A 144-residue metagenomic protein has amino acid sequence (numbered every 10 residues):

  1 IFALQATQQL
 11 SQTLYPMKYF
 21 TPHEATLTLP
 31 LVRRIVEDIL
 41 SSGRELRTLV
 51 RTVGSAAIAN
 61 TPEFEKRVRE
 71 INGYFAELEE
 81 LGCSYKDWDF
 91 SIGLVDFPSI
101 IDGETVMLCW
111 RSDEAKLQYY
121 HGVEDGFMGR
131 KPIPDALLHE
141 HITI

Functional and structural regions predicted by a protein language model:
I1-P16: N-terminal amphipathic/basic-hydrophobic helices that include classical n-h-c signal peptides and signal-anchor
L14-A56: Long, hydrophobic N-terminal alpha-helical segment
I35, S42, L49, N60-Y74 (+1 more regions): Amphipathic coiled-coil alpha-helices
T48-A59, P98-T105: Short amphipathic alpha-helical patches
G54-A56, N72-E79, K86-F90: A generic short-segment signal for beta-strand/edge and adjacent turn/coil regions
E80, S84-I144: Glycine-rich, aromatic-bearing surface loops/beta-hairpins
